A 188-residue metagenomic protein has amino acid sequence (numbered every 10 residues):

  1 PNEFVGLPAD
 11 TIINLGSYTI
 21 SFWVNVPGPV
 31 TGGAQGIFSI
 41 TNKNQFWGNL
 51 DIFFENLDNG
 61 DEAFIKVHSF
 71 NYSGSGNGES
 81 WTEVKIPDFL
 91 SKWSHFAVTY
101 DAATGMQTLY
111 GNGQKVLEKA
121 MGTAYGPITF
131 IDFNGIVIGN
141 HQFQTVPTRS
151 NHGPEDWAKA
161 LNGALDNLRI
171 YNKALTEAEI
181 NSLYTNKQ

Functional and structural regions predicted by a protein language model:
P1-Y18, S80-I86: Short surface loop/edge beta-strand patches of beta-sandwich-type extracellular domains that form ligand-contact sites
I20-V26, F38, F96, I138 (+1 more regions): Short hydrophobic/aromatic patches on beta-strands that form ligand-binding or substrate-lining surfaces
W23-P29, I40, E55, V98-A103: Solvent-exposed strand-to-loop "edge" motifs in beta-rich extracellular domains
Q35-N71, Y125-I128: Glycan-recognition/cleft segments
H68-H95: Short, aromatic/His-centered strand-loop micro-motif at the edge of beta-sheets
K92-Y100, L109: Short tryptophan-centered beta-strand motifs in secreted/extracellular beta-sheet-rich domains of glycan-recognition
A120-G163: Flexible glycan-contacting loops in extracellular carbohydrate-active proteins
A164-Q188: Extended recognition patches within non-cytosolic domains
